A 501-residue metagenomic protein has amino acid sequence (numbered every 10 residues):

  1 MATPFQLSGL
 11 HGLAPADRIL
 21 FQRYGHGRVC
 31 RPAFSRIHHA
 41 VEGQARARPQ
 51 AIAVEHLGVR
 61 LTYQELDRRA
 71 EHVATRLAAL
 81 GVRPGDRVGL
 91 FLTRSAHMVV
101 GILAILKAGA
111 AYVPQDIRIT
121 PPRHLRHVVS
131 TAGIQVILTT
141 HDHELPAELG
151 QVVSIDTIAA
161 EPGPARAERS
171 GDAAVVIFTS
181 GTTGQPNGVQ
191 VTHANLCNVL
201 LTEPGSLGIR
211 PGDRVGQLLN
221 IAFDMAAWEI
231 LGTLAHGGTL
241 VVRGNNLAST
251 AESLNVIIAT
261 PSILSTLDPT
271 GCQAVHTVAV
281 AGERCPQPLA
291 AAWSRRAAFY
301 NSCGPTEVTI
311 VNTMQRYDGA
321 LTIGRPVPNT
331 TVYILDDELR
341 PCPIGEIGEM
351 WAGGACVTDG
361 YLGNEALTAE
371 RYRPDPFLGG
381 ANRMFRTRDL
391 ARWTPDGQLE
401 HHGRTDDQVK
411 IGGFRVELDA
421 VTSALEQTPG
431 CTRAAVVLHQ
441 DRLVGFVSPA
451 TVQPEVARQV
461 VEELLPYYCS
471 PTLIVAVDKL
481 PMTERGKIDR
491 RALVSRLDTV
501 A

Functional and structural regions predicted by a protein language model:
A2-I177, V191-H193, N198, P286 (+2 more regions): AMP-binding/adenylate-forming domain of the ANL superfamily
L7-R23, P122, I137-R166, L196 (+2 more regions): AMP-dependent adenylate-forming
Q44, L92-S95, D116, I209 (+2 more regions): Conserved AMP-binding
A70, G171-V189, L200-L207, Y300 (+2 more regions): ATP phosphate-binding P-loop of adenylate-forming
V88, I105, I137, A173 (+10 more regions): Conserved S/T- and glycine-rich ATP-binding loop of Class I adenylate-forming
L92-A96, A110-H127, H141-H143, G238-L254 (+3 more regions): ATP-dependent adenylate-forming carboxylate-activation enzymes
A111, N187-R214, N220-N255: Conserved AMP-binding/adenylation subdomain of ANL enzymes
A235-G238, I258, D268-T322, T331: Gly/Ser/Thr-rich phosphate-binding loop
